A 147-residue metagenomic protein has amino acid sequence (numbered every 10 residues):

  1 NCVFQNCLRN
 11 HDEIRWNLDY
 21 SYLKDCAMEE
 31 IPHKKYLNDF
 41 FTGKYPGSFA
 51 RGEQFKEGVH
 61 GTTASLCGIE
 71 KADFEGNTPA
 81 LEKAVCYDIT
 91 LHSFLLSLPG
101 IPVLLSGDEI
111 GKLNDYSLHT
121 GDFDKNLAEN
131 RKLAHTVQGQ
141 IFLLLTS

Functional and structural regions predicted by a protein language model:
N1-S147: Active-site and adjacent substrate-binding regions of carbohydrate-active enzymes
